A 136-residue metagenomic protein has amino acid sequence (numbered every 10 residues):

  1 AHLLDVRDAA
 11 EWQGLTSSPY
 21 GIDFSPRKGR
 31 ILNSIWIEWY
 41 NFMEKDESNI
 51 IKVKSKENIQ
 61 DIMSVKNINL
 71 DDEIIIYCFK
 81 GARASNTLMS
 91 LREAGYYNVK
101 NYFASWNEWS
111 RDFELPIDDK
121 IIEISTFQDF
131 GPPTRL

Functional and structural regions predicted by a protein language model:
A1-H2, V6-L136: Rhodanese-like catalytic fold shared by cysteine-dependent sulfurtransferases and DSP/PTP-type phosphatases
